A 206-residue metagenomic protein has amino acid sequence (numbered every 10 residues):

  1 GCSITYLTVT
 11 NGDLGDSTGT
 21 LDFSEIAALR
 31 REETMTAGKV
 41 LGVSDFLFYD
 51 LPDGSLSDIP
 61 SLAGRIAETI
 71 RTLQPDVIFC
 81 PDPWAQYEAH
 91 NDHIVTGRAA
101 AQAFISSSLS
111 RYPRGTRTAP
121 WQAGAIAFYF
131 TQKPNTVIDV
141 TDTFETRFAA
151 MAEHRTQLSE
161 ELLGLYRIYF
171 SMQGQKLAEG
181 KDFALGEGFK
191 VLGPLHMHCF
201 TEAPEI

Functional and structural regions predicted by a protein language model:
G1-L73: Active-site rim/loop-helix segments in enzyme catalytic domains that contact anionic ligands
S57-I206: Metal-dependent de-N-acetylase/amidase catalytic core
